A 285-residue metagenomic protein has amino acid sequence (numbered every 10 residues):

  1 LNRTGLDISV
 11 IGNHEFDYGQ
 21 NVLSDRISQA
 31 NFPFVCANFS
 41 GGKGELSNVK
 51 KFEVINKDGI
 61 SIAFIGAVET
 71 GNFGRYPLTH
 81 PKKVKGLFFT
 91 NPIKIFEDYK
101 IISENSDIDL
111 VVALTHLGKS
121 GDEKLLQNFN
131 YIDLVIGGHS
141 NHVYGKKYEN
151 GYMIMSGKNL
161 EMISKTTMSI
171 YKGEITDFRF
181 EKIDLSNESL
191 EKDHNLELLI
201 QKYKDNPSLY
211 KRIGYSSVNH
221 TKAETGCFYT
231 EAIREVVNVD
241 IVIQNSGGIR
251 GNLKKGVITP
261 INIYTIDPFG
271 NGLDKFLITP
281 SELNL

Functional and structural regions predicted by a protein language model:
L1-S189, N195, K222-A232, V242: Acidic, metal/ion-coordinating pockets
I170-L285: Solvent-exposed loop/linker segments at secondary-structure transitions that flank or connect catalytic domains
